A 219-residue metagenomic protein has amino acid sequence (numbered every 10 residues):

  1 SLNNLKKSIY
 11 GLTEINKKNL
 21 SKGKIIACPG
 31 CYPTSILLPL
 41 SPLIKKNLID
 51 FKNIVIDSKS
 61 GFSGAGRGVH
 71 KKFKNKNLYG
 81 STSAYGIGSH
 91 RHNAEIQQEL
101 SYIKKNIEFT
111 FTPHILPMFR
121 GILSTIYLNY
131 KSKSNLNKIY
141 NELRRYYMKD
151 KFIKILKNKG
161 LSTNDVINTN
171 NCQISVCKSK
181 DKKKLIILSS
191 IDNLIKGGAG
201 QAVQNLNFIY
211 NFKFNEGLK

Functional and structural regions predicted by a protein language model:
S1-I87, C177-D181, E216: N-terminal Rossmann-like NAD(P) cofactor-binding subdomain of oxidoreductases, focused on the glycine-rich
K7, C31-L38, I87-A94, K138 (+3 more regions): Conserved active-site and cofactor/substrate-binding residues in soluble primary-metabolism enzymes
L37-I44, N93-Q97, Y140, S175 (+1 more regions): Predominant activation on well-ordered alpha-helical scaffold segments within soluble catalytic domains
K52-S58, F62-I187: C-terminal substrate-binding/catalytic lobe of Rossmann-fold NAD(P)-dependent oxidoreductases
K178-K219: NAD(P)-dependent Rossmann-like dehydrogenase/reductase catalytic/cofactor-binding core
